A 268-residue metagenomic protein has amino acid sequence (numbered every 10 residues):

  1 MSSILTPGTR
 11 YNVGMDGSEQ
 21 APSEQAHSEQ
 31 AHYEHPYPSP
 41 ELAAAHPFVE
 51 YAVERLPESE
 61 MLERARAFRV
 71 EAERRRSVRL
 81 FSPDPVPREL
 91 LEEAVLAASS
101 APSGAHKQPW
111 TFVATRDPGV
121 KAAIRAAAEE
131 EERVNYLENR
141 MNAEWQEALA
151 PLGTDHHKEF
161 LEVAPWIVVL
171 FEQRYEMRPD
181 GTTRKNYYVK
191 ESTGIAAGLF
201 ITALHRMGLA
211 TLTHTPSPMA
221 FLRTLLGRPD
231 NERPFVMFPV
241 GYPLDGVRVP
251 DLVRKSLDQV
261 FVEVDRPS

Functional and structural regions predicted by a protein language model:
L5-E19, A31-E60, V236-S268: C-terminal helix-cap and adjacent tail motif
N12-D16, E41, V113-T193: Glycine/small-residue-rich phosphate/adenosyl-binding loop
H46-E54, R69-P83: Generic N-terminal amphipathic, Lys/Arg-enriched alpha-helix
E93-A98, R174-L225: Small-aliphatic-rich amphipathic alpha-helix that forms the alpha element of a beta-alpha
A97, P151-H156, L222-T224, V247: Glycine-rich, charged/polar anion/phosphate-binding loops that engage phosphate groups from diverse ligands
S99-H106: Glycine-rich phosphate/pyrophosphate-binding beta-alpha loops
R133-M141, G227-P250: A glycine-rich helix N-cap at a beta->alpha junction
